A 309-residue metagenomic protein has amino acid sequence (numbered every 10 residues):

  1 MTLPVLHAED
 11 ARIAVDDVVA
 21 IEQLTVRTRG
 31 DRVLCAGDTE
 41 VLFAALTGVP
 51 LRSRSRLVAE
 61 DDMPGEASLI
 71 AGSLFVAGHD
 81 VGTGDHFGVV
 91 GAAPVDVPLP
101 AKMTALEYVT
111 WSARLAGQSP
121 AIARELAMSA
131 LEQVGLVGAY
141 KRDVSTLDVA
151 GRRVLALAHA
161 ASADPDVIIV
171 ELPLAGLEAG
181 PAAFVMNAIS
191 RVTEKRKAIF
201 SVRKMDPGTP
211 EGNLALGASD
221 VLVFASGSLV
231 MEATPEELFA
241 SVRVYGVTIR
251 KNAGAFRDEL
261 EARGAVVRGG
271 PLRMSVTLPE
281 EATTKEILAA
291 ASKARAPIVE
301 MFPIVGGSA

Functional and structural regions predicted by a protein language model:
L57-H86: Conserved ABC transporter NBD signature motif
D96, A101-L115: Q-loop/switch helix immediately C-terminal to the Walker
T110, I122-A139: Conserved ABC ATPase "signature" region
L157: Hydrophobic anchor residue at the start of the ABC signature
A188-P210: Conserved catalytic loops of ABC-family nucleotide-binding domains
V244-G306: Short, charged/small-residue-rich alpha-helical element at the C-terminal edge of ABC transporter nucleotide-binding
